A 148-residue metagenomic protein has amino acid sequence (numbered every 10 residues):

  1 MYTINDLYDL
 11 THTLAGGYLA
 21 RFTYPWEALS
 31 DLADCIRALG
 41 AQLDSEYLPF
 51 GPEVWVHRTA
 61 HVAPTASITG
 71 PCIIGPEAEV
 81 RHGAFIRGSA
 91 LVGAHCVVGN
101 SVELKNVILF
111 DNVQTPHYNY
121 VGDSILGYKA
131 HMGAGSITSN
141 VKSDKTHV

Functional and structural regions predicted by a protein language model:
M1-E53, R58: Terminal amphipathic alpha-helical/low-complexity segments used for targeting or macromolecular assembly
M1-Y2, T11, A15, H61 (+3 more regions): A near-ubiquitous, low-amplitude feature marking generic local secondary-structure context
G40, A66-G75, V80-V148: Flexible, glycine/small-residue-enriched loop-and-beta-strand segment within the central core of proteins
